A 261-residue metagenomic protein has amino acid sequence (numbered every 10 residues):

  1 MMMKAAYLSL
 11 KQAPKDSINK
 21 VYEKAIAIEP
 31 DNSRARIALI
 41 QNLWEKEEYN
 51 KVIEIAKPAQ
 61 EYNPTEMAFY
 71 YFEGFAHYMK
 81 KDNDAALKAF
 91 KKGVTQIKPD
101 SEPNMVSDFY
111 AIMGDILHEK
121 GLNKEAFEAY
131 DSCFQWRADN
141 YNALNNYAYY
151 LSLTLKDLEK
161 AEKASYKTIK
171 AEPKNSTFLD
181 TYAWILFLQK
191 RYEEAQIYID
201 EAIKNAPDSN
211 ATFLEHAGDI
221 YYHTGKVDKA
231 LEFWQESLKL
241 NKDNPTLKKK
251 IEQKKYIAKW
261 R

Functional and structural regions predicted by a protein language model:
M1-M2, A35, F69, P103 (+5 more regions): TPR alpha-solenoid repeat register
M3-K4, A38, F72, I112 (+4 more regions): Canonical tetratricopeptide repeat
A6-Y7, Q41, F75, D115 (+3 more regions): Residue-level recognition of tetratricopeptide repeat
S9-L10, W44, Y78, A111 (+4 more regions): Position-specific recognition of the canonical hydrophobic site in helix A of tetratricopeptide repeat
P30, P64, K98, A138 (+3 more regions): Short coil turns that delineate tetratricopeptide repeat
A211-H216, H223-R261: Terminal, low-structured helical/coil segments at or just beyond the last alpha-helical repeat
